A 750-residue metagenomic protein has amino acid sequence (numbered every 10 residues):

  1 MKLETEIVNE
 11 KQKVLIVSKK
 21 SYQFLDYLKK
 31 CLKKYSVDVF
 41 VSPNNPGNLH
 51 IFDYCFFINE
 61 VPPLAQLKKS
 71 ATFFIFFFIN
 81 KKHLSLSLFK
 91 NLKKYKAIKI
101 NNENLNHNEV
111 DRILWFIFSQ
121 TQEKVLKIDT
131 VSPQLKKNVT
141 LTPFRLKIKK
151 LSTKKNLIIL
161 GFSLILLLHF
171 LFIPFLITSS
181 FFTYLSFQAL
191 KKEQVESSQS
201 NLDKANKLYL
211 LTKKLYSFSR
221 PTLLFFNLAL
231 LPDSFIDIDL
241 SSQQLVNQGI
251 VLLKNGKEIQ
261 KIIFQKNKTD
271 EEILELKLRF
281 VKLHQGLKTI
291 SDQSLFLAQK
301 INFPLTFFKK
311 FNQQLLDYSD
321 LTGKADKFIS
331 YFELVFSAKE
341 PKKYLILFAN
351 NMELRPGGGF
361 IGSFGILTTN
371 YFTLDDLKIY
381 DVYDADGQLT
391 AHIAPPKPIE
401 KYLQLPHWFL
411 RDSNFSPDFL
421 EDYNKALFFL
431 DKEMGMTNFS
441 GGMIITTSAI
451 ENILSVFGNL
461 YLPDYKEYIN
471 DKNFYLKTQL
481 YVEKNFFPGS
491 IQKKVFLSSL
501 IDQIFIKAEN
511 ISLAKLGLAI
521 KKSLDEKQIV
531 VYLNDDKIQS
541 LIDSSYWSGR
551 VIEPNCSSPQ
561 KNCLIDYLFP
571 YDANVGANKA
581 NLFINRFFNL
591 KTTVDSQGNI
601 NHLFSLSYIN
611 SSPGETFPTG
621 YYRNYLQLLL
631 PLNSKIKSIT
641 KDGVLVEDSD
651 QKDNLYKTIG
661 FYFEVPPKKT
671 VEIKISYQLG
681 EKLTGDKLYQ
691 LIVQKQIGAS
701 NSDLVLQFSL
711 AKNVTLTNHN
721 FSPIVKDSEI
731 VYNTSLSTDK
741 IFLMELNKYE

Functional and structural regions predicted by a protein language model:
K2-K11, S18-D26, K30-S36, P43-F52 (+5 more regions): Non-catalytic, solvent-exposed segments at the cell envelope interface
K13-L15, V37, I165-L167: Alpha-helical transmembrane segments and their juxtamembrane interface "caps" in small multi-pass membrane proteins
P46-L49, K740-E750: Secretory-pathway-linked proteins and extracytosolic
V139-P143, N733, T738-K740, E750: Juxtamembrane membrane-insertion context
N156-P174: Hydrophobic membrane-insertion alpha-helices, especially the h-region of bacterial N-terminal signal peptides
L476, L710-N713, F721-P723, Y749-E750: Charge-rich, low-complexity terminal tails
Q597, P666-T670, D686, V725-M744: Solvent-exposed, conformationally flexible loop/turn segments
S634-D653, T715-I741: A surface/secretory-pathway sequence property marking extracellular, secreted, or lumenal proteins enriched
